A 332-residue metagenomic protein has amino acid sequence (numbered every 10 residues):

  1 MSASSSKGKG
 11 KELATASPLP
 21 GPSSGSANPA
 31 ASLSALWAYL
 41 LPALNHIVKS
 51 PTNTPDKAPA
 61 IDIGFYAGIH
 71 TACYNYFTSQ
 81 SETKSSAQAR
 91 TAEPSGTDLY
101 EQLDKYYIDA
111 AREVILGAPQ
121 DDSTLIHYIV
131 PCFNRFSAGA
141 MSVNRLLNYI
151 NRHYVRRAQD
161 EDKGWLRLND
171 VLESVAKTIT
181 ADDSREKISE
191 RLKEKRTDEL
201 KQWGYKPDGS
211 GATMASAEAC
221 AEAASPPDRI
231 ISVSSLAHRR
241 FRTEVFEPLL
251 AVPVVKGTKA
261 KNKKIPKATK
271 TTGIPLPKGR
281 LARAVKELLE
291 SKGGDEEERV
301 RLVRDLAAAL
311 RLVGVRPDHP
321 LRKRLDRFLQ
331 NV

Functional and structural regions predicted by a protein language model:
M1-V332: Eukaryotic scaffold/interaction segments
